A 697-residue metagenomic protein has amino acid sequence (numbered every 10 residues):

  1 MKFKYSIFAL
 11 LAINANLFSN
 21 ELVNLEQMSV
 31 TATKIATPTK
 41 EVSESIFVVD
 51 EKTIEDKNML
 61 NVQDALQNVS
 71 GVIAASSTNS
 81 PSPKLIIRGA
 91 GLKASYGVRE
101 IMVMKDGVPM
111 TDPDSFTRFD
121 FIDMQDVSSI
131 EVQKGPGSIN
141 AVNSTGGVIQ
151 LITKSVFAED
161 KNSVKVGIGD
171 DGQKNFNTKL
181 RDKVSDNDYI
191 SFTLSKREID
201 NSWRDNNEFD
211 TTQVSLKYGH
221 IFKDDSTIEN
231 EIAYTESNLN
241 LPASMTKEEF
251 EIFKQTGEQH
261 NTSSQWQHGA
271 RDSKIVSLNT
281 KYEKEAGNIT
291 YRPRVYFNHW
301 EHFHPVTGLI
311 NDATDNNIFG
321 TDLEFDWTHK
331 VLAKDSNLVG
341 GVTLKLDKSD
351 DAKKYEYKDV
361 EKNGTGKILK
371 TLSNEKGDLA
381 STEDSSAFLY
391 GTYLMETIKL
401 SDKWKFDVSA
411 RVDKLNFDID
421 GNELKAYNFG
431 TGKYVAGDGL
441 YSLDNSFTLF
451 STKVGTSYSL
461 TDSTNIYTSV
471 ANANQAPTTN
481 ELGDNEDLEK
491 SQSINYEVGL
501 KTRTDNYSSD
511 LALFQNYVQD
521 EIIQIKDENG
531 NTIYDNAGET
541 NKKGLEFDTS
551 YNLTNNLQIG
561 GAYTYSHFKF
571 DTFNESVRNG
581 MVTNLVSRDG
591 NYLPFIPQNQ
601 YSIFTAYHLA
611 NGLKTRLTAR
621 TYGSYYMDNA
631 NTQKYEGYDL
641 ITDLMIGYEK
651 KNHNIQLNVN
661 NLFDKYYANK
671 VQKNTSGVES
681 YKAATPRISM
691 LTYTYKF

Functional and structural regions predicted by a protein language model:
K84-Q133: Periplasmic plug
F121-S163, K696: A beta-strand signature from Gram-negative outer-membrane beta-barrel systems, especially the internal plug domain
V148, T153-K183, L194, E489 (+1 more regions): Short strand-turn segments of transmembrane beta-barrel domains in outer membranes, especially the first one or two
I168-E198, W203-P242, A270-T280, W327 (+3 more regions): Transmembrane beta-barrel wall of Gram-negative outer-membrane proteins
R181, K281, E285-A286, T290-F303 (+5 more regions): Membrane-embedded beta-barrel scaffold of Gram-negative outer-membrane proteins
K223, K334-V339, T343-K345, E383-V518 (+3 more regions): Structural signature of Gram-negative outer-membrane beta-barrels, strongest in the C-terminal barrel of TonB-dependent
L332, K399-K403, K414, Q515 (+3 more regions): Gram-negative outer-membrane beta-barrel transporters
N474, Q519, K569, T621-D628 (+1 more regions): C-terminal beta-signal and adjacent terminal beta-strands/loops of Gram-negative outer-membrane beta-barrel proteins
